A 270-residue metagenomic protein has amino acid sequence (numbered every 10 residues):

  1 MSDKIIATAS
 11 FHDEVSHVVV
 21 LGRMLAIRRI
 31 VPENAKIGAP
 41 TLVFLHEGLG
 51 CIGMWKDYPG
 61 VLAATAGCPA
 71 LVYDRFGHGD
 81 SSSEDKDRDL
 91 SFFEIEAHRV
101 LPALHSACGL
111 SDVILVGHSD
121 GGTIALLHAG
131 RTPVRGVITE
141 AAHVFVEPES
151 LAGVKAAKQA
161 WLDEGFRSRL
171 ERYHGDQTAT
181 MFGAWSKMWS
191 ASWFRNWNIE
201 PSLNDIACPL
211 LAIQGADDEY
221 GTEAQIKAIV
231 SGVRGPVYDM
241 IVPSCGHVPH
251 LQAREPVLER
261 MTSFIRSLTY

Functional and structural regions predicted by a protein language model:
I30-S83: Conserved HGGG/HGGXW glycine-rich cap/lid loop of the alpha/beta-hydrolase fold
R75-D112: Active-site loop/oxyanion-hole signature of alpha/beta-hydrolase fold enzymes
T123-F166: Flexible "cap/lid" loop of the alpha/beta hydrolase fold
I206, A212-Q214: Short beta-strand/loop motif that positions the catalytic acidic residue of the alpha/beta-hydrolase fold
C208, T222-S231: Short alpha-helix in the alpha/beta-hydrolase fold that links the catalytic acid
D217-G221: Acidic catalytic loop of the alpha/beta-hydrolase fold
S231-V248: Catalytic histidine neighborhood in serine/cysteine hydrolases with alpha/beta-hydrolase-type architecture
C245-L258: Catalytic histidine-centered segment of alpha/beta-hydrolase-like enzymes
